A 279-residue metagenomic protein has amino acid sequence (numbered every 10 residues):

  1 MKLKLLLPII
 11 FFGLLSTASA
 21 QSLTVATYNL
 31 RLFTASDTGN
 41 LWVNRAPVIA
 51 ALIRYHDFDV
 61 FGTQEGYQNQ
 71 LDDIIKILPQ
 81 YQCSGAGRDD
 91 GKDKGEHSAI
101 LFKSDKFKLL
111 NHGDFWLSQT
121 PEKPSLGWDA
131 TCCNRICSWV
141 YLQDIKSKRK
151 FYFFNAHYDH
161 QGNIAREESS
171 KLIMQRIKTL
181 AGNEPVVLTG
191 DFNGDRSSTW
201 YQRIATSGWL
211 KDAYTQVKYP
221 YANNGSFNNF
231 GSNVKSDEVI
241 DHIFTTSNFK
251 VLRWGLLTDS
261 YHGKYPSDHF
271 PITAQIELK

Functional and structural regions predicted by a protein language model:
K2, A18-I77, R88-E96, K171 (+2 more regions): N-terminal, active-site-proximal structural segment of metallo-dependent hydrolase catalytic domains
K4-L15: Sec-dependent N-terminal signal peptides
S22-A35, S98, L110-F115, R149-D159: Active-site-proximal beta-strand elements of phosphoester/diester hydrolases
R31, Y67, H157-D159, F192-N193 (+1 more regions): Catalytic metal-binding/acid-base residues of hydrolase active sites
V60-K150, G255-L256: Structured beta-strand-rich core segments of catalytic domains in phosphoester-bond hydrolases
G62-Q64, G85-A86, V187-D191, D212-T215: Active-site neighborhood of phospho(di)ester-bond hydrolases with catalytic His/Asp-centered motifs
K106, I164, E168, Q175-V186 (+1 more regions): Metal-dependent phosphoester-hydrolase catalytic domains
